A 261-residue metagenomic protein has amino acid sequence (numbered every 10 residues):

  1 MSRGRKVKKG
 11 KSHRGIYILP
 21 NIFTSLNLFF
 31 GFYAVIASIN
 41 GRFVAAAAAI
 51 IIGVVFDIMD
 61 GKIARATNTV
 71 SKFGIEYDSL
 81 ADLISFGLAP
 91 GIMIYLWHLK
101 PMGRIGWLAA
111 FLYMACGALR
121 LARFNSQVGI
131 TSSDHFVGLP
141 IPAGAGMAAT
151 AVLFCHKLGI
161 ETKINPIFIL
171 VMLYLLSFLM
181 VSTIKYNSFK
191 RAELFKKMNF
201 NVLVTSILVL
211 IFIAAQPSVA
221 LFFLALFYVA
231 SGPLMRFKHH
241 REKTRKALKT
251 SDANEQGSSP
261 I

Functional and structural regions predicted by a protein language model:
M1-I58, M235, S259-I261: Topogenic membrane-insertion module of multi-pass membrane proteins
M1-K8, S133-I261: C-terminal membrane-associated helical module and adjoining short loops/tails
R5-G15, I39-A45, A66-I75, L99-W107 (+4 more regions): Short juxtamembrane and helix-loop transition motifs at transmembrane-helix boundaries in membrane proteins
G15-T24, A66-L121: Multi-pass membrane catalytic core of lipid/isoprenoid biosynthesis enzymes
N21-L28, L80-G87, A143, F195-S206: Short hydrophobic alpha-helical membrane-embedded segments
Y33-A48, L88-L108, A151-F168, A214-V219: Helix-coil boundary and interhelical linker segments in multi-pass alpha-helical membrane proteins
I58-A66, A118-N125, S182-T183, P233-R245: Juxtamembrane membrane-interface segments at transmembrane alpha-helix termini
I105-M147: Hydrophobic, well-structured mid-protein blocks that either form specific transmembrane helices
